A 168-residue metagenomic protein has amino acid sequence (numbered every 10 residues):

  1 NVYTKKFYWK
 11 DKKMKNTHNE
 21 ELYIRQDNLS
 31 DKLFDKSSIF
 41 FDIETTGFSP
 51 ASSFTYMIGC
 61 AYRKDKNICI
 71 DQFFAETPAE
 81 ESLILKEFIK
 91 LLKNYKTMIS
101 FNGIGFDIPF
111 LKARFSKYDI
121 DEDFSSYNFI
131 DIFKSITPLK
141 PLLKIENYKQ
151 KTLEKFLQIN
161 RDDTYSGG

Functional and structural regions predicted by a protein language model:
N1-D35: N-terminal accessory regions of nucleic-acid-interacting proteins
T4, T17, T45-T46, T55 (+5 more regions): Residue-identity detector for threonine
R25-K93: Conserved RNase H-like, two-metal-ion catalytic cores of nucleic-acid enzymes
I68-N160: Conserved DEDDh/DEDDy metal-dependent 3′-5′ exonuclease domain
D162-G168: Short, intrinsically disordered, charge-balanced linker/junction segments flanking boundaries in proteins
